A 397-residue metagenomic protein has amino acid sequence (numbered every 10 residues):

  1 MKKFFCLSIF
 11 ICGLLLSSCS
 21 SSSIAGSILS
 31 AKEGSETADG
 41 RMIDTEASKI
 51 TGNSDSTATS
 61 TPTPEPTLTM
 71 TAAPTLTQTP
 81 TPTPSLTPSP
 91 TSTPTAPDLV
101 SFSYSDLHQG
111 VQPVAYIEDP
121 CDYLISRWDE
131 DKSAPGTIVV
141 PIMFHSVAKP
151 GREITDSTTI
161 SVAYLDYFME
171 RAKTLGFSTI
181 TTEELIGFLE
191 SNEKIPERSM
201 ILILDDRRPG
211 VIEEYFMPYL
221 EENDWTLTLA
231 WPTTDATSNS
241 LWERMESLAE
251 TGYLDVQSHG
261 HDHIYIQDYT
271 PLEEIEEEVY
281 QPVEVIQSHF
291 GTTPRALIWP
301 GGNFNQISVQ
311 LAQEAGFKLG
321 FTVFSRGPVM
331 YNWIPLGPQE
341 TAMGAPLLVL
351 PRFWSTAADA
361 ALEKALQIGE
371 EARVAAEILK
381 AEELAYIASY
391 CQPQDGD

Functional and structural regions predicted by a protein language model:
M1-F4: Positively charged n-region of N-terminal signal peptides that target proteins for export
I9-L14: Hydrophobic helical h-region of N-terminal Sec-dependent signal peptides in bacterial secretory/periplasmic proteins
L16-S18: C-terminal motif of bacterial Sec signal peptides marking the signal peptidase cleavage site
S22-R127: Ser/Thr-rich, Proline-interspersed low-complexity disordered segments
S89-I203, G210-V211, Q267-A296, G301-D397: C-terminal active-site subregion of NodB/CE4 polysaccharide deacetylases
V162-A163, T228-D235: N-terminal pro-sequences and low-complexity stem/linker regions of secreted or lumenal proteins
F216-D224, T237-Q257, Q313, E340-M343: Acidic (Asp/Glu)-rich catalytic clusters
M245-D262, I275-V279, I286: A structural motif
